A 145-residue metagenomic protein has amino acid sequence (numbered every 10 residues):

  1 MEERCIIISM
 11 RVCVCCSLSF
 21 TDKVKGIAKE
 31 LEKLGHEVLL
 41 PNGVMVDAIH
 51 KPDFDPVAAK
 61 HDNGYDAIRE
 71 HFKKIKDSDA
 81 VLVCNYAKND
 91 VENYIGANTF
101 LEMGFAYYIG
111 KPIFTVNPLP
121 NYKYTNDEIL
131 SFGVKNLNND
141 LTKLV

Functional and structural regions predicted by a protein language model:
E2-V145: Conserved catalytic or regulatory cores that recognize and/or transform ribose-phosphate-containing ligands
